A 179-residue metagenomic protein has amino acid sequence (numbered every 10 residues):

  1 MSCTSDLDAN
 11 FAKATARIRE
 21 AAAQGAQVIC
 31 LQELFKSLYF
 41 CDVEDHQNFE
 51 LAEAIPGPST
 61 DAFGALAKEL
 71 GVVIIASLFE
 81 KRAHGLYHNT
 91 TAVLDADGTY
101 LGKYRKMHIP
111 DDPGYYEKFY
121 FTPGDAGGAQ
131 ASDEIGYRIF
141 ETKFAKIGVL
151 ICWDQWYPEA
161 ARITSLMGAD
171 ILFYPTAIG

Functional and structural regions predicted by a protein language model:
M1-T4: Generic N-terminal amphipathic, Lys/Arg-enriched alpha-helix
L7, A16-A96, Y100-R105, D111-D112 (+1 more regions): Cys-nucleophile CN-hydrolase/nitrilase-fold catalytic domain and related Cys-dependent amidase chemistry that acts on
N10-I18, Y157-I163: Short, acidic/polar
E53-I55, A65, R82-I171, P175-G179: Active-site catalytic loop in hydrolytic enzyme cores
